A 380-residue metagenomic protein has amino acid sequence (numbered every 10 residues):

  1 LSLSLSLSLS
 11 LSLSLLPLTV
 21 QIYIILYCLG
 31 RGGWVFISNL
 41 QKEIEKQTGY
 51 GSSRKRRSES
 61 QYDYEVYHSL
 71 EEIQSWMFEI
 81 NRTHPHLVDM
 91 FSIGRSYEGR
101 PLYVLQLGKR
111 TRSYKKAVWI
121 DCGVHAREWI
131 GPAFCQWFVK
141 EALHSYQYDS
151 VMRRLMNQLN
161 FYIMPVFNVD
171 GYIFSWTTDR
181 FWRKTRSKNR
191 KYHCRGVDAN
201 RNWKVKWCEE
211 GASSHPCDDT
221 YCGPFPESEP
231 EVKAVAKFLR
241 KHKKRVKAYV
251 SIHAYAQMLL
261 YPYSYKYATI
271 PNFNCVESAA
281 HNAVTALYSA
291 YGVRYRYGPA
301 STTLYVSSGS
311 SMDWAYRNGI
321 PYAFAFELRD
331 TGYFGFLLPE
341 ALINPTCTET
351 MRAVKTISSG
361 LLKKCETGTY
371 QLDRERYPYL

Functional and structural regions predicted by a protein language model:
L1-L380: M14 metallocarboxypeptidase catalytic domain recognition
